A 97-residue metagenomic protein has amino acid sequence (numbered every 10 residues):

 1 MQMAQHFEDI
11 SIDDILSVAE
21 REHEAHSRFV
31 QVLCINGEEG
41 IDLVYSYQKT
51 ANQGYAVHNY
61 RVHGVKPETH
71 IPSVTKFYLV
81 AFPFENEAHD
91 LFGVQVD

Functional and structural regions predicted by a protein language model:
M1-D97: Terminal low-complexity/charged segments
